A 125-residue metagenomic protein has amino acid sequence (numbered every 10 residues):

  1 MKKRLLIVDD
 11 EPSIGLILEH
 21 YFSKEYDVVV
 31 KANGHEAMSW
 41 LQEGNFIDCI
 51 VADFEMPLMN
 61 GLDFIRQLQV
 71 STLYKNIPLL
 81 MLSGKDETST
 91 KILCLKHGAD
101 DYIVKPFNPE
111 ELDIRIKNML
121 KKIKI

Functional and structural regions predicted by a protein language model:
P12-V29: Two-component/phosphorelay signaling modules centered on CheY-like receiver
G15, P57, E87, K105-P106: The feature encodes the CheY-like receiver
A32-C49: Acidic, metal-coordinating helix/loop segments flanking the phosphotransfer/catalytic sites of two-component signaling
M56, C94: Receiver (REC) domain active-site loop signature in two-component systems and cognate sites in sensor histidine kinases
F107-I116: C-terminal output helix
